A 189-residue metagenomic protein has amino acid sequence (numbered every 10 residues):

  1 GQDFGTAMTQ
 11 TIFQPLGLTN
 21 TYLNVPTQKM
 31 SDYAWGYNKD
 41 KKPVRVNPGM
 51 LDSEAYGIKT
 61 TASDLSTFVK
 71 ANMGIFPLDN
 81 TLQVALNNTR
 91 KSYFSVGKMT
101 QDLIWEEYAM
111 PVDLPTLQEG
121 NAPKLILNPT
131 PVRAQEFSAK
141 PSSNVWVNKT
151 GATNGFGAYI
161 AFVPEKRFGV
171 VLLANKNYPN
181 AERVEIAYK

Functional and structural regions predicted by a protein language model:
Q2-K41, P77-T81: Active-site helix/loop module of the DD-peptidase/beta-lactamase fold, centered on the serine-lysine SxxK catalytic
T9-Q10, Q14, R45-K189: Catalytic loop of the DD-peptidase/beta-lactamase superfamily, centered on the K-T-G motif and neighboring
